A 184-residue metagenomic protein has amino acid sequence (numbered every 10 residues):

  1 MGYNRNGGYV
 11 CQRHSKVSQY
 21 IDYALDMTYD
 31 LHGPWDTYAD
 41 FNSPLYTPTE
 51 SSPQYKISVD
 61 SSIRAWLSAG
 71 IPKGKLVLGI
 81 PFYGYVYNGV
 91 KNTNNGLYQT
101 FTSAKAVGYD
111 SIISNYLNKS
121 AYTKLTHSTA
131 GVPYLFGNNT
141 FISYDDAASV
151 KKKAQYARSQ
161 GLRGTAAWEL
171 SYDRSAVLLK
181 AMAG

Functional and structural regions predicted by a protein language model:
M1-D110: Substrate-binding surface in catalytic domains of secreted glycosidases
M27, S43-P44, P81, S114 (+3 more regions): Flexible, active-site-adjacent loop/turn segments at secondary-structure boundaries
T49-P53, N138-D145, A166-A167: Active-site rim elements
Y85-Y87, D146-G184: Acidic/aromatic/glycine-rich contiguous surface patches that form carbohydrate-binding/processing clefts and analogous
S103-G161: Hydrophobic, secondary-structure "cap" segments at the distal end of domains
